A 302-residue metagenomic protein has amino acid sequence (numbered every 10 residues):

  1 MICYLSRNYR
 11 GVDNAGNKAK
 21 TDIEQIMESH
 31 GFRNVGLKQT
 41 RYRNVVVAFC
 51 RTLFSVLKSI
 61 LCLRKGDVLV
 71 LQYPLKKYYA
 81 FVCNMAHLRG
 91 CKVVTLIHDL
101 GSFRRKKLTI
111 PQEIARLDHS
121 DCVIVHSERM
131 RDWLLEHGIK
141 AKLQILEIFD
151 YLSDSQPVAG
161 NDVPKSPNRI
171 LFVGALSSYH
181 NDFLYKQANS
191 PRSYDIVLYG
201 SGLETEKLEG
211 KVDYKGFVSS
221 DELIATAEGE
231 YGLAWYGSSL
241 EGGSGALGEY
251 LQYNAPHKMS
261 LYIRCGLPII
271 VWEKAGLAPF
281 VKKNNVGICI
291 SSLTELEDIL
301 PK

Functional and structural regions predicted by a protein language model:
M1-V94, W272-P279, K283: N-terminal pre-catalytic "stem/leader" segment of glycosyltransferase-like enzymes
L57-R64, M85-R89, R104-V123: Membrane-proximal helix-turn-helix segments that form the acceptor-binding/catalytic region of lipid-linked
L71, V125, V271-W272, I290: Short beta-strand scaffold positions
K76, R129-R131, I269, G276-L277 (+1 more regions): Alpha-helix capping/helix-boundary segments
R105-L108, H119-L143: A short, active-site helix/loop in glycosyltransferases that binds the activated sugar's phosphate group
H126, N285-K302: C-terminal "capping" alpha-helix adjacent to the active site of nucleotide-linked donor transferases in cell-envelope
L152-E228: Conserved catalytic-core segment of nucleotide-activated headgroup transferases in glycan assembly
A225-C265, V271-P279: Nucleotide-sugar-dependent
